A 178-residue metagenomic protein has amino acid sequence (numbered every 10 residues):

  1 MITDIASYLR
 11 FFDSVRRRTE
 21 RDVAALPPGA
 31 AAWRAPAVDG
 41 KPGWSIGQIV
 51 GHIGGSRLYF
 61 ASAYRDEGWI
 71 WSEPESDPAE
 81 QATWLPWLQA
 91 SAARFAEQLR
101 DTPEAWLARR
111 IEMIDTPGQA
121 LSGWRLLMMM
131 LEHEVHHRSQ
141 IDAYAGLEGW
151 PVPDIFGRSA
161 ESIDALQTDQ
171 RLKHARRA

Functional and structural regions predicted by a protein language model:
M1-I2, A178: Short, low-complexity, intrinsically disordered N-terminal peptides in bacterial proteins
I2-L9, E80-L85, L127-L131: Active-site rim elements
L9, D13-E20, A30-E75, M113-A178: Short, contiguous alpha-helical
V15, D22, H52, S56 (+2 more regions): C-terminal ligand-sensing/allosteric alpha-helical core of TetR-family HTH transcriptional regulators
V23-P28, P103: Short secondary-structure junctions
S62-P103: Helix-adjacent hinge/juxtasegments
D101-P117: Acidic catalytic patch
